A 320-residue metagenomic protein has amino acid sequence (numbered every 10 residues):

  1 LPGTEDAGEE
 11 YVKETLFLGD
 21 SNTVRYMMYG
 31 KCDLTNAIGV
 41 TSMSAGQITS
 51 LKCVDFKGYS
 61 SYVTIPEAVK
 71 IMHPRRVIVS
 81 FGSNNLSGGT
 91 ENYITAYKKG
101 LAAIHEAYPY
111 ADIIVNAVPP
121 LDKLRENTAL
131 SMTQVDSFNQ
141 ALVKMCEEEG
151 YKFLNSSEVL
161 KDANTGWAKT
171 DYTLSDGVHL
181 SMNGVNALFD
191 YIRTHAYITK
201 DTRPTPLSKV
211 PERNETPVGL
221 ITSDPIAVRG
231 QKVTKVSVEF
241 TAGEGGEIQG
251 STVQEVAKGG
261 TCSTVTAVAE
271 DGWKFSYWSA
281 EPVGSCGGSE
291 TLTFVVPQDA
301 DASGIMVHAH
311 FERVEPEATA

Functional and structural regions predicted by a protein language model:
G3-T95: Conserved SGNH/GDSL esterase-like catalytic core that processes O-acyl groups on lipids and polysaccharides
T15-L18, R75-F81, D112-A117, K152-N155 (+1 more regions): Structural recognition of the beta-strand scaffold that forms the well-ordered cores of secreted hydrolase catalytic
S80, N84, H105-D136: Active-site segments of SGNH/GDSL-like serine hydrolases that catalyze O-acetyl group transfer/hydrolysis on lipids
N92-G100, M132-F138: Charged helix-capping and loop-helix junction motifs
L121-R229: Catalytic His-Asp segment of secreted/periplasmic serine-dependent ester chemistry enzymes
Q231-A242, G288-A318: Conserved "repeat-terminator" motif of extracellular CCP/Sushi domains
E239-E255: Short, solvent-exposed loop/edge segments of extracellular or virion-exposed proteins
G260-S289: Surface-exposed interfaces of beta-sheet-rich extracellular modules
